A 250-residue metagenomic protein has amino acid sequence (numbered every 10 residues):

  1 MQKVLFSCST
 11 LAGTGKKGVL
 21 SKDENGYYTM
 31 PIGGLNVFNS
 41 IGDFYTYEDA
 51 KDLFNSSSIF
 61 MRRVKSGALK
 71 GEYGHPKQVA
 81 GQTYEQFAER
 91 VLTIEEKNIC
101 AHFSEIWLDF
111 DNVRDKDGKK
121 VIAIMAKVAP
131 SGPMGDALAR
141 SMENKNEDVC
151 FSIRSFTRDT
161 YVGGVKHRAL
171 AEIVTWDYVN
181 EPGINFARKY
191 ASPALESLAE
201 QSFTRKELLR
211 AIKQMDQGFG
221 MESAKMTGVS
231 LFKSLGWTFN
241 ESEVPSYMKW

Functional and structural regions predicted by a protein language model:
M1-L198: Signature of dsDNA virion morphogenesis modules
S9, V162, K166, R188-W250: Intrinsically disordered, low-complexity terminal/linker regions enriched in Pro/Ser/Gly and acidic residues
